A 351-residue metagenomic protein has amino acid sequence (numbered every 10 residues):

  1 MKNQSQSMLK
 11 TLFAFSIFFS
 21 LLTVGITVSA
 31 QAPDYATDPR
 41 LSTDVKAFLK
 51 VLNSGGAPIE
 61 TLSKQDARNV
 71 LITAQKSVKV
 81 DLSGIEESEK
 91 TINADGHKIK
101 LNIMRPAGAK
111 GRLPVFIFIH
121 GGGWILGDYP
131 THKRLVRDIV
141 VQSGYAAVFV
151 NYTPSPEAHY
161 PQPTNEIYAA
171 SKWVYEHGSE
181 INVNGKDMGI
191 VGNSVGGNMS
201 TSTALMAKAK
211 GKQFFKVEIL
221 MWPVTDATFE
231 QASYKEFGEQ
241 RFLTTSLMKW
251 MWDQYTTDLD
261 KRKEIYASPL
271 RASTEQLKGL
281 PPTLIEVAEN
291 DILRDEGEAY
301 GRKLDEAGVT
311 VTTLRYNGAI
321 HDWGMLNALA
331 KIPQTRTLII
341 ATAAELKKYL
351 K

Functional and structural regions predicted by a protein language model:
K2-S16: Bacterial N-terminal signal peptides that target proteins for export
A32-K351: Alpha/beta-hydrolase superfamily serine-hydrolase fold, recognizing
